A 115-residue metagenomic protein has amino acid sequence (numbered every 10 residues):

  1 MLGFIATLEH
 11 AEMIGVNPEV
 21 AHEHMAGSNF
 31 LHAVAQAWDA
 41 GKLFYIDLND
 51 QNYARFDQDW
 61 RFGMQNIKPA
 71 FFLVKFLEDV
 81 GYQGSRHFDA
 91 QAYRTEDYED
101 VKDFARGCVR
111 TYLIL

Functional and structural regions predicted by a protein language model:
M1-L115: Histidine-acidic metal/acid-base catalytic patches
